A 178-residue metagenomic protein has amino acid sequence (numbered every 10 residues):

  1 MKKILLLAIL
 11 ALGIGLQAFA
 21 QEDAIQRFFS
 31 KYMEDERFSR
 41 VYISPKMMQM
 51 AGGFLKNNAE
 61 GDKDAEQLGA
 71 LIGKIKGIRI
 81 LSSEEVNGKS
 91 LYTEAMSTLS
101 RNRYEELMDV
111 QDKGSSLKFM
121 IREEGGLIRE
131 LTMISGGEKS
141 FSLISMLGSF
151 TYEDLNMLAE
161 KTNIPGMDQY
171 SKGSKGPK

Functional and structural regions predicted by a protein language model:
M1-A24: Bacterial Sec-dependent N-terminal signal peptides
E22-L91, A95: Early exported N-terminus immediately downstream of N-terminal targeting peptides
Y32, L99-N102, T162-P165: Alpha-helix boundary/capping residues
D35-F38, G73-I75, N102, D112-S116 (+2 more regions): Extracytoplasmic
N87-N102, I144-L147: Surface-exposed flexible segments
T98-E123, Y170-G176: Short Gly/Thr-rich strand-loop-strand
M120-L155: A short, solvent-exposed beta-edge/loop patch
S149-K178: C-terminal partner/receptor-binding element of secreted or periplasmic proteins
